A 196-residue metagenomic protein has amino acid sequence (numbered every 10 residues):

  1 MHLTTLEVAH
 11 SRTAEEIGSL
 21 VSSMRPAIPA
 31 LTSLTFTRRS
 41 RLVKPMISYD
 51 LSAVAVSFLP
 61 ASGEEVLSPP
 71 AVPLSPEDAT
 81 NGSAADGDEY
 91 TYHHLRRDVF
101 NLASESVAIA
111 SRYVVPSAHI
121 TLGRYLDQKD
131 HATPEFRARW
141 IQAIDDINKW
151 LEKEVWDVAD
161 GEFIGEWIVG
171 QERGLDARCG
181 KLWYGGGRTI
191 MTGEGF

Functional and structural regions predicted by a protein language model:
M1-F196: Histidine-dependent nucleotide/RNA phosphoesterase domain, centered on the 2H-phosphoesterase fold with its duplicated
